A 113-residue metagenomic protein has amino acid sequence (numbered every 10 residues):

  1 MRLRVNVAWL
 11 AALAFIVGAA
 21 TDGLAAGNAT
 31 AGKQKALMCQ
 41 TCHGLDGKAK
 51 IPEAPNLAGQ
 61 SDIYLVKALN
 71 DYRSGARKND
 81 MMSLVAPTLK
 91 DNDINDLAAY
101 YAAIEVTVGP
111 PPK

Functional and structural regions predicted by a protein language model:
M1-V5: N-terminal secretory signal peptides that target proteins for export/translocation
A8-G18: Bacterial N-terminal signal peptides
G18-A36, K50-E53, V66, E105-K113: Electrostatic cytochrome c docking/interface patches
A29, K33, G47-R77, S83-T88: Gly/Gly-Pro-rich "capping" loops immediately C-terminal to redox-active cysteine motifs in periplasmic/lumenal
C39-L45, L97: The canonical Cys-X-X-Cys-His
G44, N70, S74, A102-V106: Residues at helix-coil transition
R77, P87-P112: C-terminal capping alpha-helices of c-type cytochrome domains
